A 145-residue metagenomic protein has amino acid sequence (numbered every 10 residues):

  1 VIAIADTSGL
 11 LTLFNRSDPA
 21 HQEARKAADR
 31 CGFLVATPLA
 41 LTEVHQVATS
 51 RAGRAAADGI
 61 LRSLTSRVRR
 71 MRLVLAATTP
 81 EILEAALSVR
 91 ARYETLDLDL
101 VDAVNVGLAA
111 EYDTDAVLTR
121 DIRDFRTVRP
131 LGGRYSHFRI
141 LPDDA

Functional and structural regions predicted by a protein language model:
V1-A36, T49-S63, L131-G132, D144-A145: Short, well-structured N-terminal submotif of metal-dependent ribonuclease cores
D6, V44, A109-A110: Hydrophobic residues within well-ordered alpha-helices
S8-G9, L39-T42, E81, V104 (+1 more regions): Alpha-helix/helix-capping structural signal
F33, R72-V74, H137-R139: Conserved beta-strand segments of alpha/beta enzyme cores
H45-E81: Active-site-proximal, substrate-binding regions of enzyme catalytic domains and RNA-binding/basic surfaces
L73-R120: Active-site neighborhoods of divalent-metal-dependent phosphate/nucleic-acid chemistry enzymes
V106, A110-A145: Acidic, PIN/NYN-like endoribonuclease modules and their adjacent C-terminal/linker elements
